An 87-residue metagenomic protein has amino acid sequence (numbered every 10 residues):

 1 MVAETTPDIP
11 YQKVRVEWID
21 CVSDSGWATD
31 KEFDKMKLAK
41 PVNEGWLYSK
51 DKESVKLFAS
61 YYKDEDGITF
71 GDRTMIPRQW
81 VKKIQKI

Functional and structural regions predicted by a protein language model:
V2-I87: Conserved RNA-binding domains used in RNP assembly and mRNA/RNA metabolism
